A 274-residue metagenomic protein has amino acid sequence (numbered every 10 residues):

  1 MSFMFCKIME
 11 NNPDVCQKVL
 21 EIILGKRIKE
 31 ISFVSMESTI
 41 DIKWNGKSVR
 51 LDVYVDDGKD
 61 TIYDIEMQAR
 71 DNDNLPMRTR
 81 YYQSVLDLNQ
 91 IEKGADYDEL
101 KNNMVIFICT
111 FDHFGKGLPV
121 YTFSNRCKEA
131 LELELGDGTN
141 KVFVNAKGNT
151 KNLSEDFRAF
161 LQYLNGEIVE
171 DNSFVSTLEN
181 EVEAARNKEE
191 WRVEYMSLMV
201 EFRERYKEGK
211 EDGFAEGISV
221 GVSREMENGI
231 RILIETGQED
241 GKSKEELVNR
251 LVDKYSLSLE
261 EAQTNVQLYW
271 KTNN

Functional and structural regions predicted by a protein language model:
M1-V193, E208: Conserved single-residue anchors adjacent to enzymatic active/cofactor-binding motifs
Y63-Q68, E155-N274: Short, charged alpha-helical interaction segments and adjacent helix-coil junctions
